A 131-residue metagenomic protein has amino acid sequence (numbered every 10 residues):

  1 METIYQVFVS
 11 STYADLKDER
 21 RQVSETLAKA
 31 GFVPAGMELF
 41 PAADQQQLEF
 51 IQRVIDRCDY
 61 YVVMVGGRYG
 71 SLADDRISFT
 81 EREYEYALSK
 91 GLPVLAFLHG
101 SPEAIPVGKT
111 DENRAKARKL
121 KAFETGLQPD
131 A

Functional and structural regions predicted by a protein language model:
M1-M64, L88-K90: Conserved N-terminal substructure of TIR/SEFIR domains
A14, P41, R68-G70, S101-A104: Solvent-exposed loop/turn segments at secondary-structure junctions within structured extracellular/periplasmic domains
D18, S71-A73, I105-V107: Extracytoplasmic/secreted cell-surface and envelope-processing proteins
V23, F50-I51, T80-E83, K119 (+1 more regions): A general structural detector for well-ordered alpha-helical segments in enzyme core domains, enriched
A42-Q47, G67-S89: Conserved TIR/SEFIR loop-to-helix hotspot centered on a Trp-containing motif with a nearby acidic residue
S89-P102: A short helix->loop->beta-strand "cap" motif at the edges of active sites that frequently abuts
P102-A131: C-terminal interaction surface of TIR/SEFIR-family domains
